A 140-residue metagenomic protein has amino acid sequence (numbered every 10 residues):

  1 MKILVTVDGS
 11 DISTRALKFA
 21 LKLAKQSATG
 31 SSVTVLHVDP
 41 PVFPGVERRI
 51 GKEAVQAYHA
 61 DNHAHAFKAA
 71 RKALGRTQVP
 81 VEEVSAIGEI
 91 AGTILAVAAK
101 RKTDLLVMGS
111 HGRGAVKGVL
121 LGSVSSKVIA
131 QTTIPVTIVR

Functional and structural regions predicted by a protein language model:
M1-K52: Small/aliphatic-rich secondary-structure junction motif
A20, A70, I94, V128: Aromatic/hydrophobic pocket-lining residues that form π-stacking "cages" and hydrophobic walls in ligand
T34-L36, E82-A86, T137: General small-molecule cofactor/ligand-binding pocket signal
I50, S85-E89, H111: Short beta->alpha linker loops
K52-H65: A short acidic, glycine-rich active-site loop that binds or catalyzes chemistry on phosphate/adenosine moieties
K72-L106: Structural beta-alpha unit
A96-R140: Gly/Ser-rich helix-loop-strand patches that form or flank binding pockets for ribonucleotide-derived cofactors
